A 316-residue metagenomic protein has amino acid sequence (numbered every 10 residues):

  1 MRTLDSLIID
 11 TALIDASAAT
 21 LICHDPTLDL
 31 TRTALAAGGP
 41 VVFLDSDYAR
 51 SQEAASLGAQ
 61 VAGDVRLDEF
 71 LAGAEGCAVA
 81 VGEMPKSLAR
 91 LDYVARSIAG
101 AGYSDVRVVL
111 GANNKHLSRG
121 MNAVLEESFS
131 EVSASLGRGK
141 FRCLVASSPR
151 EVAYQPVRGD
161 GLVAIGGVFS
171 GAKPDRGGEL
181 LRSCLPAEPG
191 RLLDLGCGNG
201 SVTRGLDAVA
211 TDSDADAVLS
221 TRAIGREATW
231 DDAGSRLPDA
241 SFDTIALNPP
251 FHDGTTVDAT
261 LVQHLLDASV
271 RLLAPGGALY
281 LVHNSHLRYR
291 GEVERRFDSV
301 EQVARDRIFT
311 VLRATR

Functional and structural regions predicted by a protein language model:
M1-V61, D175-L247, H252-D253: Conserved SAM/SAH cofactor-binding pocket of Class I
S46, N113, D212-A215, L261 (+1 more regions): Short beta->alpha hinge that forms the Motif I/post-I loop of the SAM-binding pocket
C77-E83, F242-N248, Y280: Short SAM/SAH-binding signature in class I
A78, K86-G159: N-terminal auxiliary segments of SAM/dcSAM-dependent transferases
D92-S104, V262-P275: A short glycine-rich, Lys/Arg-flanked "PGG" loop and its adjoining helix->strand segment in the class I
S130-G139, V163-I165, S299-R307: Conserved S-adenosyl-L-methionine
L136-G190: SAM-dependent Rossmann-like transferase core, predominantly class I methyltransferases with a strong bias toward
I245-V270: Mobile active-site "lid"/loop adjacent to the S-adenosyl-L-methionine
